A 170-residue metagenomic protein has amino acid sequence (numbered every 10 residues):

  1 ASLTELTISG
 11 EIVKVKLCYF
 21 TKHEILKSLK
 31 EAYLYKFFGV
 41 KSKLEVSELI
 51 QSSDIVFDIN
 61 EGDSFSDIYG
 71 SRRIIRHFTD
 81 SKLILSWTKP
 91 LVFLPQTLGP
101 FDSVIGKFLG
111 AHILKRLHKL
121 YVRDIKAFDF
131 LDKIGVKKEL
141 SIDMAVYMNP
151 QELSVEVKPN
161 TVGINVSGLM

Functional and structural regions predicted by a protein language model:
A1-M170: Active-site anion-handling motifs in enzyme catalytic cores
